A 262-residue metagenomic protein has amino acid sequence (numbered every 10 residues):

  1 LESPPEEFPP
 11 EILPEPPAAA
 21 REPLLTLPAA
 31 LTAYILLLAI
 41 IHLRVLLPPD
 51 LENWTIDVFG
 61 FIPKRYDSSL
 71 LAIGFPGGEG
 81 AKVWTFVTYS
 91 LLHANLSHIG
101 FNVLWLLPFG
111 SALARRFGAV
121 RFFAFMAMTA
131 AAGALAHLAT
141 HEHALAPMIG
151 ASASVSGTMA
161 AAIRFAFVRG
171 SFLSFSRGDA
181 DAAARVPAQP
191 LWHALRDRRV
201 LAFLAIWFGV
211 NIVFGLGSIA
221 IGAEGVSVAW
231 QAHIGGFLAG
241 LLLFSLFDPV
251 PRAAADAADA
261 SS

Functional and structural regions predicted by a protein language model:
E2-S262: A detector for small-residue-rich transmembrane helices and their helix-helix packing motifs
